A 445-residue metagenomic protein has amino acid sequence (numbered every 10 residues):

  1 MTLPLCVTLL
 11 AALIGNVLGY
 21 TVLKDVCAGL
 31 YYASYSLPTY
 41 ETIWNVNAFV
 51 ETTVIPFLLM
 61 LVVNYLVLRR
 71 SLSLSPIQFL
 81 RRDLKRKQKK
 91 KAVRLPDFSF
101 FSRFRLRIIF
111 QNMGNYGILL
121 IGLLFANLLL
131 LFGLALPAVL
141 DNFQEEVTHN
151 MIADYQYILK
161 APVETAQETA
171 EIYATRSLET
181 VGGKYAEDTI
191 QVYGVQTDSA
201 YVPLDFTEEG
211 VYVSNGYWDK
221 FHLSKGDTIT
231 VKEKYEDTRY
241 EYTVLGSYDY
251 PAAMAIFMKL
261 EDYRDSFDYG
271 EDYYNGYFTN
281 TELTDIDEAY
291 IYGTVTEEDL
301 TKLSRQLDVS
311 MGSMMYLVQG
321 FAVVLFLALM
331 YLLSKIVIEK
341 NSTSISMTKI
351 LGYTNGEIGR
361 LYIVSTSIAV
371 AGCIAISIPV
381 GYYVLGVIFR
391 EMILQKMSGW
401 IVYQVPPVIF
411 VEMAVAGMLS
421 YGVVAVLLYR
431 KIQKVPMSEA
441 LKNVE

Functional and structural regions predicted by a protein language model:
M1-C6, A328-I368: Interfacial "coupling" helices/loops that link adjacent transmembrane helices in transporter permeases
M1-V17, T53, F57, Q88-R94 (+1 more regions): Selective transmembrane-helix segments that form parts of the transport pathway or gating/packing helices in multipass
A12-V50, R69, G372-E439: Short helix-loop junctions at transmembrane helix boundaries
L72-K89, R430-E445: Short cytosolic juxtamembrane segments of multi-pass membrane proteins
Q88-N127, V337-K340, I363-S367, V444-E445: N-terminal Sec/SRP start-transfer signal
F100-K220, S224-D227, V231-E236, S310: Juxtamembrane segments of multi-pass membrane proteins
L140-V147, D287-A328, I336-K340, M347 (+3 more regions): Peri-transmembrane interface segments
M151, Q196, S247-T281: Small-residue transmembrane helix packing/gating motifs
